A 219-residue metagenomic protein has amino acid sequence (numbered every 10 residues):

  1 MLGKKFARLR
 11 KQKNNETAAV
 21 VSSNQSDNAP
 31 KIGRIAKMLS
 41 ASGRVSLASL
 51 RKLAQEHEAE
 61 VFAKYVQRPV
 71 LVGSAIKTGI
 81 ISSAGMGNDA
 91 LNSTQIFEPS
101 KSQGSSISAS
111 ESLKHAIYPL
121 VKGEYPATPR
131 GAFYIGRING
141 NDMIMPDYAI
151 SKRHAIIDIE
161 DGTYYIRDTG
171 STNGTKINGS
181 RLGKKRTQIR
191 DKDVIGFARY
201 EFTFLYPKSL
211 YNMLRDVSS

Functional and structural regions predicted by a protein language model:
L2-M145, S209-S219: Intrinsically disordered, low-complexity acidic Ser/Thr-rich regulatory segments
Y65-V66, P129-R130, T169-S171, Q188-R190: A short, compositionally biased
I135, R153-I157, G162-K176, K192-V194 (+1 more regions): Short hydrophobic/aromatic patches on the structural cores and recognition surfaces of FHA
G140-M143, G162, L182: Short beta-turn/strand-loop junction motif enriched in small, turn-promoting residues
Y165, K176-S219: C-terminal boundary/linker segments immediately following FHA domains
